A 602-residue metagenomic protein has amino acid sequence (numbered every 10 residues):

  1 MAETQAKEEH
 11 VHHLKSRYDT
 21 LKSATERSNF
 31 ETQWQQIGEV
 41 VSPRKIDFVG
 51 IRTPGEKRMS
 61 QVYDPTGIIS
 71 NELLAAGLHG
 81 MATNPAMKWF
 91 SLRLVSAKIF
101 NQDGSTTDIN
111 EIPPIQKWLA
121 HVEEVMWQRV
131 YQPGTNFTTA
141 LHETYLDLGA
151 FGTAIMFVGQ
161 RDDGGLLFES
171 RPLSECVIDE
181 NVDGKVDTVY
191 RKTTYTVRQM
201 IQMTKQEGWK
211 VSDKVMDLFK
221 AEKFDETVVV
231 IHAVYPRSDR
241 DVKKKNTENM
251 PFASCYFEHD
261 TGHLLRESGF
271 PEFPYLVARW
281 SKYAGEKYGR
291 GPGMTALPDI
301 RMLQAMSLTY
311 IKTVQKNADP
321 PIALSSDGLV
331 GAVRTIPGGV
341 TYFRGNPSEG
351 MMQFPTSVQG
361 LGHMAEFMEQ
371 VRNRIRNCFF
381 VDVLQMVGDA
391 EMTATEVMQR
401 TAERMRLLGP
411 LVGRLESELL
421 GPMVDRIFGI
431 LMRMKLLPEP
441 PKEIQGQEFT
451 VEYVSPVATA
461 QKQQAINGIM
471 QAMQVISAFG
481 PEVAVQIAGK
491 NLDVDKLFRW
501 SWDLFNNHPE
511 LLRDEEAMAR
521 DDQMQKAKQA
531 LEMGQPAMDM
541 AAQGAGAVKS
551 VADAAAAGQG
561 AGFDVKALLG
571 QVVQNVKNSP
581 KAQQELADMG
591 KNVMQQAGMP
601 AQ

Functional and structural regions predicted by a protein language model:
M1-D225: Extended, helix-rich architectural segments
M1-E39, P43-I46, K316-Q602: C-terminal anchoring/interaction modules
H10-H13, G159-P337: Structured, contiguous alpha/beta core segments that scaffold functional sites
S70-A86, V122, M126, T139-G149 (+5 more regions): Short, Φ-rich (hydrophobic/aromatic) sequence segments
L119, E123, V197, S212 (+6 more regions): Alpha-helix initiation and N-capping motif
R129-T139, T227-D241, A478-P481: Charged, amphipathic alpha-helical segments
